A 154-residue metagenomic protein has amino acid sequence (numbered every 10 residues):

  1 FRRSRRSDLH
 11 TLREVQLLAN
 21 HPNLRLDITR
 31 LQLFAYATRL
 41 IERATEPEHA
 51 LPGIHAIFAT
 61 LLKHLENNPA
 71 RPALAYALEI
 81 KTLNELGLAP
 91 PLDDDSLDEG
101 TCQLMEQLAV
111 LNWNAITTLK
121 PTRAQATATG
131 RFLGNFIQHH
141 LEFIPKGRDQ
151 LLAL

Functional and structural regions predicted by a protein language model:
F1-L154: Non-catalytic alpha-helical scaffolds and adjoining flexible linkers that form interface surfaces for assembly
